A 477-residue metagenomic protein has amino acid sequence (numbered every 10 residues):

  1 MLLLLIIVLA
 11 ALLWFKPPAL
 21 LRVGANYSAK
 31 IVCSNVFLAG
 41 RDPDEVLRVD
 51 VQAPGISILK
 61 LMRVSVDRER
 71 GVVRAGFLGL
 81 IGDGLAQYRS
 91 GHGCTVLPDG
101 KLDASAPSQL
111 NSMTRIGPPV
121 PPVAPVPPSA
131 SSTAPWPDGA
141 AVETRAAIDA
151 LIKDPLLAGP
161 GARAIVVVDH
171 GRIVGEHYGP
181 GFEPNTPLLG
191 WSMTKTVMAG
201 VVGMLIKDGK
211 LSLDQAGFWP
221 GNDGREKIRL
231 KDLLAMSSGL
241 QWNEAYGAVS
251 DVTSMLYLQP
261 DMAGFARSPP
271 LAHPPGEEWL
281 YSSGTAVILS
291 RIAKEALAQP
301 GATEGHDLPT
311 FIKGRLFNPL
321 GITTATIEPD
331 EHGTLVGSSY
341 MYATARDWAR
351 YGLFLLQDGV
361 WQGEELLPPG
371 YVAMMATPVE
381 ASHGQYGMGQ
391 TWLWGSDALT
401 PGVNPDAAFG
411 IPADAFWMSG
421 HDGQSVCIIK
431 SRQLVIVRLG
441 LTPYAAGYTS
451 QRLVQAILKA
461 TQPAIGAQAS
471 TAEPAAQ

Functional and structural regions predicted by a protein language model:
L2-W14: Hydrophobic membrane-insertion alpha-helices, especially the h-region of bacterial N-terminal signal peptides
L20, N111, A415-Q477: Structured C-terminal helix/loop/strand segments within mature extracytoplasmic catalytic/sensor domains
P127-H170: Beta-lactamase-like hydrolase cores
E143, A147-I152, R172-H177, E226 (+3 more regions): Short, charged, amphipathic alpha-helices and their helix-cap/turn boundaries
G171, L188-L213, L233, L289-A293 (+1 more regions): Active-site SXXK
M198-A199, T285-E295, S339-W361, Q424-G440: Active-site-proximal alpha-helical segments within enzyme catalytic domains
K207-Q241, S268-L271, A298-S339, G370: Active-site helix/loop module of the DD-peptidase/beta-lactamase fold, centered on the serine-lysine SxxK catalytic
I322-P329, A376-V435: Active-site Gly/Thr loop motif
